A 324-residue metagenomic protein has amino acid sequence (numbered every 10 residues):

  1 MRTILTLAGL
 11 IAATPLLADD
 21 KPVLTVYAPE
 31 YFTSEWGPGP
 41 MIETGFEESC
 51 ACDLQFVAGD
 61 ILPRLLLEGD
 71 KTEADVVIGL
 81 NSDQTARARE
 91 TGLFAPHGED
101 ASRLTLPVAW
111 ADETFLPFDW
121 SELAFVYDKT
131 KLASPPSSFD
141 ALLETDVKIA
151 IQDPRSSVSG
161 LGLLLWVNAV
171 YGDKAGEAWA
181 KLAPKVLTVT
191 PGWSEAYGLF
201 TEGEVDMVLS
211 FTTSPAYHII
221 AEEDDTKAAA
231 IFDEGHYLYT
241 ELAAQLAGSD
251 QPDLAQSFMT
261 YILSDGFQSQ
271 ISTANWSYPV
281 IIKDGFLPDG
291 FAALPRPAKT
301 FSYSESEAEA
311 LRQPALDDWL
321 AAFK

Functional and structural regions predicted by a protein language model:
A13-P15: N-terminal signal peptide c-region/cleavage motif recognized by signal peptidases
V23-P38, V57, P63, T72-V205: Extracytoplasmic ligand-binding site segments that recognize negatively charged/polar headgroups
P38-L54: Short alpha-helix C-terminal cap/hinge motif
D83-R87, T201, V205-T226, N275: A ligand-binding cleft/hinge motif common to bilobed small-molecule-binding domains
L104-V108, S121, W179-A183, V189-T190 (+2 more regions): Periplasmic-binding protein-like
A124-K131, N168, Y239-Q251, Q270-I271: A bilobed periplasmic-binding-protein/Venus flytrap-type ligand-binding module shared by bacterial periplasmic
G176, P279-K324: An extracytoplasmic/periplasmic, membrane-proximal ligand-sensing/linker region
L246-T300: Mature extracytoplasmic/periplasmic domains
